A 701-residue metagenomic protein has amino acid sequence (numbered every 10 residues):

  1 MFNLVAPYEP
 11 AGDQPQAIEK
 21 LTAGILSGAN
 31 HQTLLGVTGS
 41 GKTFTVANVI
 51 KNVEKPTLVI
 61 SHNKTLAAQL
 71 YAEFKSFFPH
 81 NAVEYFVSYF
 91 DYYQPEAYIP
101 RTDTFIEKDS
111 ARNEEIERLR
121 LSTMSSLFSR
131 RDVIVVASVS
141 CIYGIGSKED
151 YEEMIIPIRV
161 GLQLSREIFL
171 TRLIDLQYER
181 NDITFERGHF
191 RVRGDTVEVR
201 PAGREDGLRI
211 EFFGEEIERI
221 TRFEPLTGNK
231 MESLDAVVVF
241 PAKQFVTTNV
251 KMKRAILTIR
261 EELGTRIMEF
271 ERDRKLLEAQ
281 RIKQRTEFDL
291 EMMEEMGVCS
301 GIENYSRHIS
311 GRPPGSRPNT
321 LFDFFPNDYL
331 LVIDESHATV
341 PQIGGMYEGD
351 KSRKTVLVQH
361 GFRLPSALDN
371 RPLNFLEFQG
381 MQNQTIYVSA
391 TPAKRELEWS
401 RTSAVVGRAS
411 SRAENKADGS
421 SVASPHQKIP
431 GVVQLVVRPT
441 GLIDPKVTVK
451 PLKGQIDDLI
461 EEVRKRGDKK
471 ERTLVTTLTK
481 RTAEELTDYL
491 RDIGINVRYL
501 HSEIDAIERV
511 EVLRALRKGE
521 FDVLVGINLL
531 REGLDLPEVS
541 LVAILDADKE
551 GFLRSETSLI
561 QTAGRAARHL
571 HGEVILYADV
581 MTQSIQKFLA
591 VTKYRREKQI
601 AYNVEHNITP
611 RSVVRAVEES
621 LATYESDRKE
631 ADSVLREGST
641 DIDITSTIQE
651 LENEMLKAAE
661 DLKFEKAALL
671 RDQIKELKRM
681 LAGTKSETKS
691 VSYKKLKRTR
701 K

Functional and structural regions predicted by a protein language model:
M1-L35: Conserved pre-motif I regulatory segment
L26-T33, E54-P56, D132-V133, E471-R472: Pre-Walker A (Motif I) flank of P-loop NTPase domains
S27-V49: Walker A/P-loop
T33, F86-V135, V139-R401, Q427-D458 (+6 more regions): N-terminal cationic and glycine-rich segments that engage phosphates or anionic surfaces
P56-A68, Y85, K275-E278, R466-D488: Conserved strand-helix element at the start of the C-terminal RecA-like helicase core
F78-S88, G301, Q434, R472-L474 (+1 more regions): Conserved RecA-like helicase motor-core motifs
T402-A409, G419: Intrinsic, low-complexity polybasic segments
I504-G526: Conserved helicase ATPase core of P-loop NTP-dependent helicases/translocases
